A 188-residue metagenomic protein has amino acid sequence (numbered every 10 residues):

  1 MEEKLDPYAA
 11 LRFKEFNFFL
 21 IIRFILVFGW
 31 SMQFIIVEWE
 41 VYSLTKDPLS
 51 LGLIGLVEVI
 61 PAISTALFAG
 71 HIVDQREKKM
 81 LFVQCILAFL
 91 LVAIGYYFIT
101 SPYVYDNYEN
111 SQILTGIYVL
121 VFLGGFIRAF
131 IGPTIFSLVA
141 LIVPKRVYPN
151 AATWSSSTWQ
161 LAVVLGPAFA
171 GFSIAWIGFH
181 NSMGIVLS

Functional and structural regions predicted by a protein language model:
M1-F16: Juxtamembrane intracellular "pre-TM" segments in multi-pass secondary transporters
F13-K14, D47, G178-F179: Short loop-to-helix capping motifs
N17-V37, L56-V73, E77-F89, G116-I174 (+1 more regions): Substrate-agnostic recognition of the 12-TM MFS/MFS-like secondary transporter fold
M32-L49: Short amphipathic helix-loop junctions that connect adjacent transmembrane helices in Major Facilitator Superfamily/SLC
T45, E77, I99-T100: Helix-breaking motifs and short loop linkers at transmembrane-helix boundaries and internal kinks in secondary membrane
D47-G55, I113, I117: Juxtamembrane helix-start elements in MFS-like secondary transporters
L87-N110: C-terminal ends and interior cores of transmembrane alpha-helices in multi-pass membrane transporters/permeases
S111-I113, I174-S188: A membrane-interface helix-boundary motif in multi-pass transporters
